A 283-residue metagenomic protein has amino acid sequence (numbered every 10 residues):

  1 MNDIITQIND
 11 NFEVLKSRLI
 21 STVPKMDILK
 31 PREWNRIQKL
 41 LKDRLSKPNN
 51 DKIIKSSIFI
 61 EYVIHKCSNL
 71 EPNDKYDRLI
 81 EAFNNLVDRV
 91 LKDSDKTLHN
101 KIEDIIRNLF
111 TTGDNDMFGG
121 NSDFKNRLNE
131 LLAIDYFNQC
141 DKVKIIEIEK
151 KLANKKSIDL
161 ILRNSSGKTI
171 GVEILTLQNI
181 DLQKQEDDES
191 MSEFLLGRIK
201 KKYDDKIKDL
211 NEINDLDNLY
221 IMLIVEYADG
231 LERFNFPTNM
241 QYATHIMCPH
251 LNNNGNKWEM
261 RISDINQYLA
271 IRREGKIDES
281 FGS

Functional and structural regions predicted by a protein language model:
M1-C140, L175-S283: Charged, structured surface patches that assemble and position nucleic-acid processing machinery
E130, E147-E149, E173: Acidic-residue sensor for enzyme active/binding pockets
N138-R163: A short acidic/basic microdomain associated with nuclease active sites
L152-N154, S166, Q178, D229: Residues that cap or initiate secondary-structure elements
N154, K168, E259-R261: A subset of signal/propeptide-processing and intrinsically disordered low-complexity segments in secreted/extracellular
K155-S157, S166-G167, D215-D217: Short, well-ordered loop/turn elements at secondary-structure boundaries
L162-N179: Active-site beta-strand-loop-beta-strand hairpin of nuclease catalytic cores that positions key catalytic residues
